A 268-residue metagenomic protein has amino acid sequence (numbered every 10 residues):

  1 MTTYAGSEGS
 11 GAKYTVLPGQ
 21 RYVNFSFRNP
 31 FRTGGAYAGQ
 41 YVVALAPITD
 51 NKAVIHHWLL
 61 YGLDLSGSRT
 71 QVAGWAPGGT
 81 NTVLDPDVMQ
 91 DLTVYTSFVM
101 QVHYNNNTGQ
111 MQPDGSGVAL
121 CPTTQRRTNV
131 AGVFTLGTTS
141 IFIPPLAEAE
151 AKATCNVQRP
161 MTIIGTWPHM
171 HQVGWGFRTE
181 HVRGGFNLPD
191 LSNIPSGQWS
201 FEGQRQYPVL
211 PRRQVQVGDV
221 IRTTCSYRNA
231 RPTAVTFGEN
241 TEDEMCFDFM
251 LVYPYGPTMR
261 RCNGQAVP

Functional and structural regions predicted by a protein language model:
M1-T162, W167-P268: Beta-strand-centric surfaces of beta-sandwich/beta-rich domains
